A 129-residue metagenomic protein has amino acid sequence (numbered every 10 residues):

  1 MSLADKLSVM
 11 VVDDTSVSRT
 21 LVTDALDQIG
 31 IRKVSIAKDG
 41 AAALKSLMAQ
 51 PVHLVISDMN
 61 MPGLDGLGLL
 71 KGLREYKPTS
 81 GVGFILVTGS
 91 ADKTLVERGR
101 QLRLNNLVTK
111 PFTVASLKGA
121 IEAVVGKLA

Functional and structural regions predicted by a protein language model:
K6-V17, V22-L26, V55: Conserved acidic segment of CheY-like receiver
T23, G68, A91-N106: Alpha4 helix (beta4-alpha4-beta5 surface) of REC/receiver domains from two-component response regulators
I36-L54: Acidic, metal-coordinating helix/loop segments flanking the phosphotransfer/catalytic sites of two-component signaling
D39-A42, D65-K71: Acidic catalytic/metal-coordinating carboxylates
M61: Receiver (REC) domain active-site loop signature in two-component systems and cognate sites in sensor histidine kinases
F112-I121: C-terminal output helix
